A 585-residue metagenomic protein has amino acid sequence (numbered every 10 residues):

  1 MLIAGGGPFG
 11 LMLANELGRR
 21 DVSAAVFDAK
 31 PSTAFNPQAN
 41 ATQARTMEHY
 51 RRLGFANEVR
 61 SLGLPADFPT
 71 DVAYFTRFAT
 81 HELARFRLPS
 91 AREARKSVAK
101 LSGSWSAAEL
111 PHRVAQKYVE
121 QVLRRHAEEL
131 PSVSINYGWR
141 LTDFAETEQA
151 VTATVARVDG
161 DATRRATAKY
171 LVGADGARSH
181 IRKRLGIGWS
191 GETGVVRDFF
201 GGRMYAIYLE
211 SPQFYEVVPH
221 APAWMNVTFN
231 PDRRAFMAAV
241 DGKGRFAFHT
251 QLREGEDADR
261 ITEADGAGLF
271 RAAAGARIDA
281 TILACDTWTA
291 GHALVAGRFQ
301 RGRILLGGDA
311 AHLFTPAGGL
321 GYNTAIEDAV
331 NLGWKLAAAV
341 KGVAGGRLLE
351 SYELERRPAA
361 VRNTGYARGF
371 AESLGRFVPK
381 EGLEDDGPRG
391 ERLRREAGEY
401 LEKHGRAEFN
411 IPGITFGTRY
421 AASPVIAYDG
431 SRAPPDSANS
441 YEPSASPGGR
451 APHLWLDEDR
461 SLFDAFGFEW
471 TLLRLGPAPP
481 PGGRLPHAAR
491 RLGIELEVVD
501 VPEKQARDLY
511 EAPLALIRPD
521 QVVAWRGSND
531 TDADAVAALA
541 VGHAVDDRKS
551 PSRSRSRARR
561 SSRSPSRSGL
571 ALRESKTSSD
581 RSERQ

Functional and structural regions predicted by a protein language model:
G5-N15, R19, L123, G173 (+6 more regions): Conserved mid-domain beta->alpha element of the FAD-binding
E16-A39: Glycine-rich FAD pyrophosphate-binding loop
F35-H126, F229: Active-site-adjacent segment of FAD-dependent monooxygenases/related oxidoreductases
R125, Y170, A174-A290, A296: Conserved FAD-binding catalytic core of PHBH/FMO-like flavoproteins
Y137-T152: A conserved short coil-to-beta-strand element within the FAD-binding core of flavoproteins
G160-Y170, A174: Core beta-strand elements of the Rossmann-like FAD/NAD(P) dinucleotide-binding domain in flavoenzyme oxidoreductases
A337-G449, W455, R460-F466, W470 (+4 more regions): C-terminal helical "tail/cap" subdomain of flavin- and related membrane-associated enzymes
D530-S552: Thiol-/selenol-based redox modules, centered on thioredoxin-like and closely related oxidoreductase domains
